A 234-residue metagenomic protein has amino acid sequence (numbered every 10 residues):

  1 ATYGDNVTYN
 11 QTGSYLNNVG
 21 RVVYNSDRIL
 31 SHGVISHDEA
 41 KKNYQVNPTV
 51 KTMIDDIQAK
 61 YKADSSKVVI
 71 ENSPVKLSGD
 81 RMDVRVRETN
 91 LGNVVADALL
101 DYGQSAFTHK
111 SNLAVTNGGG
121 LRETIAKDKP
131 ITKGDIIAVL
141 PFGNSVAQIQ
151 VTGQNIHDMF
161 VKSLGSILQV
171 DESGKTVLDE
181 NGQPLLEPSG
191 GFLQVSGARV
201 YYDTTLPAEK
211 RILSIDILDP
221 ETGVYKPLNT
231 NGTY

Functional and structural regions predicted by a protein language model:
A1-V69, I167-E172: Active-site-adjacent helix-turn-beta-strand microarchitecture at beta-sheet edges that either contains or buttresses
N6-T8, N18, I29-L30, V94-Y234: Feature captures C-terminal
V7, H32, H37-A40, Y44 (+6 more regions): A near-ubiquitous, low-amplitude feature marking generic local secondary-structure context
Q11-Y15, E88-T89, I137: Short Gly/Pro-enriched turn/cap motifs at secondary-structure boundaries
T12, I70, V84-R87, N144 (+1 more regions): Preference for short coil/turn "hinge" residues that link or interrupt alpha-helices
G33-V34, I70-K76, Q148-Q150: Short amphipathic
K41, Q45-G134, V170: Hard-cation-handling environments
